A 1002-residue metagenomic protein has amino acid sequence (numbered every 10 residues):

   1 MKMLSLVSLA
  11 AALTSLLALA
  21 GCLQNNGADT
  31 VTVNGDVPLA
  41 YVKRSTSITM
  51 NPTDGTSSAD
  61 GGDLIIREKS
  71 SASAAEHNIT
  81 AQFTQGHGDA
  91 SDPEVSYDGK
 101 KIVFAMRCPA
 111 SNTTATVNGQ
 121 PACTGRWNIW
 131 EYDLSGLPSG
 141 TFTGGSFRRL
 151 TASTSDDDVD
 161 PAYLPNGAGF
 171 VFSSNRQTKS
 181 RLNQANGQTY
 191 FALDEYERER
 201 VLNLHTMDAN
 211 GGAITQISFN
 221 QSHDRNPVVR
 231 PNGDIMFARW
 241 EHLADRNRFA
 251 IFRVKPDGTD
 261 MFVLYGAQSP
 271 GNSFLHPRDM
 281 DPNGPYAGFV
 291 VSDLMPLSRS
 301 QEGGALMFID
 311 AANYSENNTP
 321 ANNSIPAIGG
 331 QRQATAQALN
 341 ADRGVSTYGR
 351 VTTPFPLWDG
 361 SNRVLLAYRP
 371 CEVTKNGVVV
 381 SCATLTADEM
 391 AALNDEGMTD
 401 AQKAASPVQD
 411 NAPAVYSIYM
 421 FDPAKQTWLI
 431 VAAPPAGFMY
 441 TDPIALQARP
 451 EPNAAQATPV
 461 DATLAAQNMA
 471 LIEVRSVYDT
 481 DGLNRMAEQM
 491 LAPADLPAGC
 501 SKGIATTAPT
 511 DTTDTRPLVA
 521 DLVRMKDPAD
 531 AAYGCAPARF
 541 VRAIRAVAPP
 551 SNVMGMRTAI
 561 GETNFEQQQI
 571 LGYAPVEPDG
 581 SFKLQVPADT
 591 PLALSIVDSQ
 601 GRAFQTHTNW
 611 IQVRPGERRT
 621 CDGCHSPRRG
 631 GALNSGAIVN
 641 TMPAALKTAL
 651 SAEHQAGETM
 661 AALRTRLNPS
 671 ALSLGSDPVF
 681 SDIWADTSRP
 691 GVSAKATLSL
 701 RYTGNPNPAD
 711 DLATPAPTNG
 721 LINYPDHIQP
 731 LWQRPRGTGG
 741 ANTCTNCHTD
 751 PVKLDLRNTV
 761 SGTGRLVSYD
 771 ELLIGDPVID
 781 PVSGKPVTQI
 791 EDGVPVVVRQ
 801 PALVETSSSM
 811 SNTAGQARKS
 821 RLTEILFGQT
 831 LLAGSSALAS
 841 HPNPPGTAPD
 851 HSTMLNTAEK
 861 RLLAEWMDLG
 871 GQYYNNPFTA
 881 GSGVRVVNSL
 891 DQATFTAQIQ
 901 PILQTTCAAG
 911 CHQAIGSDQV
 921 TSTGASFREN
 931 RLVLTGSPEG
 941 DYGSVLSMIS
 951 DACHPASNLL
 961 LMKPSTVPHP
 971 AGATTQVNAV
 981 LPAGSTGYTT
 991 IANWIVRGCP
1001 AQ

Functional and structural regions predicted by a protein language model:
M1-A10: Bacterial N-terminal signal peptides that target proteins for export
A10-L13, T905: Compositionally biased, intrinsically disordered low-complexity regions
A18-G21: C-terminal motif of bacterial Sec signal peptides marking the signal peptidase cleavage site
L23-V553, R557-A559, N564-D579, Q585 (+2 more regions): Sequence signature of WD/YWTD-type beta-propeller architectures
T30, N34-D36, A59, G125 (+7 more regions): Aromatic- and Gly/Pro-enriched helix-to-coil junctions and flexible linker segments
P227, V576, L584, A952 (+1 more regions): Exposed regions on extracellular, virion, or secretory-pathway luminal proteins
